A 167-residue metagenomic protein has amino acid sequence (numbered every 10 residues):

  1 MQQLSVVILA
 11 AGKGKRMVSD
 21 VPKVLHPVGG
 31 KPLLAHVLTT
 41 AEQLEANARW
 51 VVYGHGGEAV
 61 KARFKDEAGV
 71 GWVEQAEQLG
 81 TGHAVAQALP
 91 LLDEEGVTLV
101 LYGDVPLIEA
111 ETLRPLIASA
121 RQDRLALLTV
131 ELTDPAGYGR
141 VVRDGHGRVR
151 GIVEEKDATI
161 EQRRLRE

Functional and structural regions predicted by a protein language model:
M1-S19: N-terminal nucleotide-binding beta1-loop-alpha1 segment
M1-S5, P27, K31-A118, R143: Conserved N-terminal catalytic core of the sugar/cofactor nucleotidyltransferase
A10, Y53, Y102, T129-V130: Short beta-strand/turn micro-motifs composed of small residues that flank or help shape donor/cofactor-binding pockets
G12, K23, D104: Conserved G/P- and acidic residue-centered "switch" motifs that form tight phosphate/ATP-binding loops in soluble
K15, K23, E58: Glycine-centered loop/turn positions within well-structured domains that cap or flank conserved ligand/cofactor-binding
V21-P27: Short glycine-enriched, charge-decorated loop/helix-capping segments at active-site entrances that position
L25, W72, L125-L127: Conserved beta-strand scaffold positions in the cores of enzyme catalytic domains, especially in NTP/NDP-utilizing
E58, A68, I108-E167: Conserved core of the sugar-phosphate nucleotidyltransferase
